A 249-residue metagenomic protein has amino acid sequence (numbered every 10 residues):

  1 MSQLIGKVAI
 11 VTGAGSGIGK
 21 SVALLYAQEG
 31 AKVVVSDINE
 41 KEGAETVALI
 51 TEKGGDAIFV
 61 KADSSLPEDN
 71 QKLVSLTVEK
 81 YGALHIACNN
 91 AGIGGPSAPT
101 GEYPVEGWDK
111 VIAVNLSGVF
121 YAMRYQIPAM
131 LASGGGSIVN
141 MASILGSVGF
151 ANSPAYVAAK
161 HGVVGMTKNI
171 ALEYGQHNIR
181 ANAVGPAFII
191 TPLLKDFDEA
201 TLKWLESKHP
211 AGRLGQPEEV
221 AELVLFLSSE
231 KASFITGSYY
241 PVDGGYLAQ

Functional and structural regions predicted by a protein language model:
V8, G15-G17, N39: Conserved glycine-rich cofactor-binding loop
G94-S97, V148, L225, T236-Q249: Short C-terminal tail/terminal secondary-structure segment of NAD(P)H-dependent dehydrogenase/reductase domains
A98-T100, P104-I112, L194, T201 (+1 more regions): Substrate-binding pocket helix/loop in short-chain dehydrogenase/reductase
G101-F120, V139, V163, A211: Catalytic Tyr-X3-Lys loop
M123, A159, T167: Active-site helix of classical SDR
P128, L172-Q176, S233: Alpha-helical segment proximal to the catalytic Tyr-Lys
S143: Residue(s) in the substrate-gating loop at a strand-loop-helix junction that position the organic substrate next
H209-V220, K231: A conserved structural motif in NAD(P)-dependent oxidoreductases
